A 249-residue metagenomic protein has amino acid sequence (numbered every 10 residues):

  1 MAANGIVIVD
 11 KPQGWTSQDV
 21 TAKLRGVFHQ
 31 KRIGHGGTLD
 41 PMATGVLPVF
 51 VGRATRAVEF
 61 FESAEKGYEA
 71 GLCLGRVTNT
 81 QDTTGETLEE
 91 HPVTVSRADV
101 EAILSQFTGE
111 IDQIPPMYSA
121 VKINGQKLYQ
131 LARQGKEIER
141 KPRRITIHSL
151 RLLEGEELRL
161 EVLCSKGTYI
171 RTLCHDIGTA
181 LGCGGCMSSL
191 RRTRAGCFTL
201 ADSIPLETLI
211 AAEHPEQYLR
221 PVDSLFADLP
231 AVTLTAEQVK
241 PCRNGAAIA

Functional and structural regions predicted by a protein language model:
M1-P12, T16-V46, A98, I103-L104 (+4 more regions): Accessory RNA 3′-end/elbow-binding domains used by RNA modification enzymes
L24-Q30, P48, E137-G182: The conserved catalytic core of RNA pseudouridine synthases
R32-E62, Q130: Glycine/acidic-rich beta-strand-loop module
V49, A70, G125, L173 (+1 more regions): Residue-level signal for inorganic ion chemistry
F60-D112: Acidic, low-complexity central loop/insert segments
G67-D82, E139-K141, C174, C183-S189: Short, acidic (Asp/Glu-rich) active-site segment that either coordinates a divalent metal cofactor
G85-V95, M117-S119, E137, E161: Flexible, glycine/proline-enriched loop segments at strand-loop-helix junctions that form or flank small-ligand binding
S119, I123-P142, T146-I147: Extended alpha-helical targeting/anchoring segments, especially N-terminal organellar/secretory targeting helices
